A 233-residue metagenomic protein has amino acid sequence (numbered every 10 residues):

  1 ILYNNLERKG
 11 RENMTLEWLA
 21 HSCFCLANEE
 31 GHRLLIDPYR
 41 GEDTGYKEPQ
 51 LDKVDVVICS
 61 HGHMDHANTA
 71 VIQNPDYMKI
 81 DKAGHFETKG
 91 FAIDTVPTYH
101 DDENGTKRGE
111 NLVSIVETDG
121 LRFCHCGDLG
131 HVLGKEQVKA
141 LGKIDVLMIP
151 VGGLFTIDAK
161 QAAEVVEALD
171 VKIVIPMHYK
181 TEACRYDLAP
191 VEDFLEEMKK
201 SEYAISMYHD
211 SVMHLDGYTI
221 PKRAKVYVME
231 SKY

Functional and structural regions predicted by a protein language model:
I1-N13: Short, Lys/Arg-enriched N-terminal segments with co-localized hydrophobic residues within the first ~10-30 amino acids
T15-W18, R33-D37, A92-T98, V113-I115 (+2 more regions): Active-site-proximal beta-strand elements of phosphoester/diester hydrolases
E17, R108, I173-Y233: Binuclear metal-ion centers of metallo-dependent hydrolases, dominated by the metallo-beta-lactamase
C23-C59, H66-Y77, D81, P97-G109 (+1 more regions): Pre-active-site segment of Zn-dependent metallo-hydrolases
V54-D55, D145, K172: Conserved acidic residues
H61, V151, M177-Y179: Short secondary-structure boundary segments
T69-D119, E202-R223: Metallo-beta-lactamase
E103-L169, Y186: Active-site-proximal loop/helix segments of hydrolase catalytic cores
